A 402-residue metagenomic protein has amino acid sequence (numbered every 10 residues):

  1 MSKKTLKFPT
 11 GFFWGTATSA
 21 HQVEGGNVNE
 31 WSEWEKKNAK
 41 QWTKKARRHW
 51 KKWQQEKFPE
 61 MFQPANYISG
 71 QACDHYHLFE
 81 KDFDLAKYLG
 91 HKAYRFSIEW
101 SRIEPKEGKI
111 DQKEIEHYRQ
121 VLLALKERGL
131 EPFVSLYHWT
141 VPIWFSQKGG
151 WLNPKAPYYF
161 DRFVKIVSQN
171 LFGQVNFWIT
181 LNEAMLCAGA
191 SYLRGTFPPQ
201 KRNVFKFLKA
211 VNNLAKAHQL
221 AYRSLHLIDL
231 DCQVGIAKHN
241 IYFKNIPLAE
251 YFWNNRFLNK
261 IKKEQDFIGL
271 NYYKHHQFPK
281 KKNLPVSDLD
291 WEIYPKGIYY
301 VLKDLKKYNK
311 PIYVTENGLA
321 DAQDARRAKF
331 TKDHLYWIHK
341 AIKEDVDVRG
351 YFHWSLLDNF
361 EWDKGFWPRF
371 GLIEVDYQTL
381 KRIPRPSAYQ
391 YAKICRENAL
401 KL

Functional and structural regions predicted by a protein language model:
M1-F83, K87-K92, S97, S101-L402: Non-catalytic scaffold segments within catalytic domains of secreted glycoside hydrolases
